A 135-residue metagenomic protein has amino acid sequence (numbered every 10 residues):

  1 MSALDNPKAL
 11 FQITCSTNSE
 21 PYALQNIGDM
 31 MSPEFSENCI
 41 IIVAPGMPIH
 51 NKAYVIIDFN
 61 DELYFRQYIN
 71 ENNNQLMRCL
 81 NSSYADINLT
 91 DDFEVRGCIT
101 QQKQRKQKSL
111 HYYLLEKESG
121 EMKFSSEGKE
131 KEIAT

Functional and structural regions predicted by a protein language model:
M1-D58, F65: A short, contiguous structural element within a folded domain that forms the immediate neighborhood of a functional site
M1-Q12, L80-S82, S109-L110, E116-S119 (+1 more regions): Extended boundary segments
P21, L63-Y64, S83, Y112: Intrinsically disordered, low-complexity N-terminal regions enriched in serine/proline/glycine with scattered basic
D29, G46, E62, S82 (+1 more regions): Generic structural motif
Y54-E62, N70, K117: Compact, glycine-rich, soluble single-domain proteins
E62-F65, R96: Short amphipathic alpha-helical surface patches that serve as generic macromolecular interface elements
N70-S119: Glycine- and charge-enriched low-complexity intrinsically disordered segments
